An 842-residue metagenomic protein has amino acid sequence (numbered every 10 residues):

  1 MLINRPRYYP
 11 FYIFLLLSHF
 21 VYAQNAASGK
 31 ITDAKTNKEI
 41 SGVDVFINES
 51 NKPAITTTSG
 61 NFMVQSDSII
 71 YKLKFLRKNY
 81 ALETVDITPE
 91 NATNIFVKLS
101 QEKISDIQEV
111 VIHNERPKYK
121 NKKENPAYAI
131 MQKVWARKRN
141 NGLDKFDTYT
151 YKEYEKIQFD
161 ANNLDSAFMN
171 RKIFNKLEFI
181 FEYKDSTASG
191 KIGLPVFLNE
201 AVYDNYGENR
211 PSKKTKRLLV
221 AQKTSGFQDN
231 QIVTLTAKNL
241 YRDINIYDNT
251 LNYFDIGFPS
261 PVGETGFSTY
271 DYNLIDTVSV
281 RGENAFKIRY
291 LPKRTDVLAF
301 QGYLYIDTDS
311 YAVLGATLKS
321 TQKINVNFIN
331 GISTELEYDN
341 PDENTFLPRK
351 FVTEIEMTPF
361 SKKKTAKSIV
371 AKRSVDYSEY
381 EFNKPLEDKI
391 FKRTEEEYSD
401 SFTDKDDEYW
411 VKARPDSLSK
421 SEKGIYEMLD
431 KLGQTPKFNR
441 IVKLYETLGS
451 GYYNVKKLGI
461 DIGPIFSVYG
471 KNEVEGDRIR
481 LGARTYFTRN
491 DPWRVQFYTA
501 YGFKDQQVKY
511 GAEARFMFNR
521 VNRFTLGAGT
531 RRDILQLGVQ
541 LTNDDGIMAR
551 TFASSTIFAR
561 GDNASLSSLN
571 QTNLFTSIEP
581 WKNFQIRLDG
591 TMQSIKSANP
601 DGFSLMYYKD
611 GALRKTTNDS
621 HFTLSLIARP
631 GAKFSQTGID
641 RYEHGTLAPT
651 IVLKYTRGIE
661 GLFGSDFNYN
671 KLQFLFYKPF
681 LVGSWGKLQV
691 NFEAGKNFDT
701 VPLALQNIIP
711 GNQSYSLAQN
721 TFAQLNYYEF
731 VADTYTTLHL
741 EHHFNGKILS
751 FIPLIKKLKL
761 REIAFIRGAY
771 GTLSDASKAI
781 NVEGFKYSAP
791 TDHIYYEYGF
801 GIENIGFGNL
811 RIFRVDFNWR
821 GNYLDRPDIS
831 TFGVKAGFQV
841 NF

Functional and structural regions predicted by a protein language model:
N25-A27, A34-E49: Short, ordered, surface-exposed loop/turn motifs in non-cytosolic proteins
A27-D33, G60, V97: A short, amphipathic beta-strand motif
N37-S41, M63-I70: Short Pro-Gly-centered beta-turn/loop motif in secreted/extracellular proteins
I47-E49, K74-V85: A short, solvent-exposed loop/turn motif at the edges and junctions of modular extracellular/periplasmic domains
S50-N61: Short, acidic Ser/Thr/Gly-rich low-complexity loop/linker segments typical of extracellular and cell-surface proteins
I95-N114: Conserved "repeat-terminator" motif of extracellular CCP/Sushi domains
V111, R116-A285, L291-A299, S361 (+9 more regions): Structured extracytoplasmic
I256-F258, F382, F391-F842: Exposed, low-structure sequence patches enriched in small/polar residues
